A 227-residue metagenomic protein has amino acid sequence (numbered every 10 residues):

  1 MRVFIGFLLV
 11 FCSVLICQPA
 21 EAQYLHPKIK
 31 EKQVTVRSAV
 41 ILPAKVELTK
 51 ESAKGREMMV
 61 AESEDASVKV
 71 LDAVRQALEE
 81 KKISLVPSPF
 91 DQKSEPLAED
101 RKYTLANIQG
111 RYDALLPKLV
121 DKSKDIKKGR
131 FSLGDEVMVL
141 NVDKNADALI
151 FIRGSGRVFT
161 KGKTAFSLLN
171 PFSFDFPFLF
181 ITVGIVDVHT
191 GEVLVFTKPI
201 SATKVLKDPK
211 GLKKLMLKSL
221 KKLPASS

Functional and structural regions predicted by a protein language model:
M1-R2: N-terminal secretory signal peptides that target proteins for export/translocation
G6-I16: Bacterial N-terminal signal peptides
C12-S13, D121-K124, S155-V158: N-terminal start-of-chain detector that recognizes signal peptides and the immediate post-cleavage beginning
I16-A22: Sec/Tat signal peptide C-region and signal peptidase I cleavage site
A22-K50, K54, K69-V70, L133-D147 (+1 more regions): C-terminal/domain-edge helix-coil "capping" segments
K54-F151, F196-K198: N-terminal segment of the mature soluble domain
